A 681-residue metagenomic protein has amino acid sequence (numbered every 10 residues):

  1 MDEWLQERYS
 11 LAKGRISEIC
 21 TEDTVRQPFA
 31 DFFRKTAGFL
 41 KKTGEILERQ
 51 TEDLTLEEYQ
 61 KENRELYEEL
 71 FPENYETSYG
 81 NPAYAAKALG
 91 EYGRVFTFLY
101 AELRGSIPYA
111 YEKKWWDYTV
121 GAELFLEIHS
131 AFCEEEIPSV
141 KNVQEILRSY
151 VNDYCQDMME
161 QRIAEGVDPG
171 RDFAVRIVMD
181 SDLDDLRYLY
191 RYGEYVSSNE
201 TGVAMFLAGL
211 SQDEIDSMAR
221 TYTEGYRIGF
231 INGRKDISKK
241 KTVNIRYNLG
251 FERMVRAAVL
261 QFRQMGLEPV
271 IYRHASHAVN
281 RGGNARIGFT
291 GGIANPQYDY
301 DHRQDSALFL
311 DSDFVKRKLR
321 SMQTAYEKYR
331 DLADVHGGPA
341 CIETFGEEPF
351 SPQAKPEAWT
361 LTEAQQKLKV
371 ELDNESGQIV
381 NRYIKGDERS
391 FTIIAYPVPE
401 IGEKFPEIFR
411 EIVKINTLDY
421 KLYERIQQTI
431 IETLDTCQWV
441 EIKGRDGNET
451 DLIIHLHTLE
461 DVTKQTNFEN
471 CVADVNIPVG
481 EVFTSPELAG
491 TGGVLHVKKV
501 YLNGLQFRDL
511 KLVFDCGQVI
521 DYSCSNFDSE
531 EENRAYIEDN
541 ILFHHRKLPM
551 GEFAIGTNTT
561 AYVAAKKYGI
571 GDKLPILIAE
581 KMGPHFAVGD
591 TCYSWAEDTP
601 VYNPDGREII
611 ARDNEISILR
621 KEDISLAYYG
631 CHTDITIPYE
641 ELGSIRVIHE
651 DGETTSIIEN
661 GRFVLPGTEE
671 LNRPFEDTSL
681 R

Functional and structural regions predicted by a protein language model:
M1-A489, E659-R681: Active-site bordering "gate/hinge" segments that shape substrate access to catalytic or cofactor-binding pockets
D435, N503-Q506, R546, A579: Short solvent-exposed loop/turn micro-motifs enriched in small/polar/acidic residues
I442-N448, K499-L502, V647-D651: Short acidic, glycine-rich loop/turn motifs
A473-K511: Conserved AWS/pre-SET-to-SET junction and N-terminal core of the SET lysine methyltransferase domain, specifically
F507-C524: Active-site and channel-lining beta-strand-loop segments that bind or position nucleotide-derived/phosphorylated
Y522-E597: Dual-mode signal for accessory low-complexity, basic/Gly-rich regions
M582, V588, E597-Y602, D613-R620: Glycine-anchored, exposed beta-strand/edge motif detector
D605-R681: Extended hydrophobic packing segments that form well-structured cores
